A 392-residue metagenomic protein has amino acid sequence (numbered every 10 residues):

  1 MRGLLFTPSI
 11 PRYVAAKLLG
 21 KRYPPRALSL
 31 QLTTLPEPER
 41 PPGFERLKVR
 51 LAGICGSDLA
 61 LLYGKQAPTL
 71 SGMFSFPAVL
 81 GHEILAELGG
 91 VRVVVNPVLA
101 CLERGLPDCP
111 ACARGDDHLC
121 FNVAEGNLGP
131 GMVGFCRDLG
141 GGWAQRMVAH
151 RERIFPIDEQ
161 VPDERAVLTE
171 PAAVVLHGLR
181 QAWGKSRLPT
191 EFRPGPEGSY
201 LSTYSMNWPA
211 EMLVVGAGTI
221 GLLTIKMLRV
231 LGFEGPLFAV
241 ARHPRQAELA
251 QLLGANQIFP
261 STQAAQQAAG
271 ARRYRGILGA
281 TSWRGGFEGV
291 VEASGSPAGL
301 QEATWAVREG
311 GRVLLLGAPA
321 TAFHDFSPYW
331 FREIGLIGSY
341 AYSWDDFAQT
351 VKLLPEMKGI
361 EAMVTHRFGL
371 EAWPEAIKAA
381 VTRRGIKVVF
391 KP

Functional and structural regions predicted by a protein language model:
M1-L80, Q145: Short N-terminal strand-loop motif that marks the start of NAD(P)H/FAD-dependent oxidoreductase cofactor-binding domains
R12-A15, C55, P97-R153: Cysteine-cluster motifs in flexible loop/terminal segments that predominantly coordinate metals
P36-A52, A67-D116, D158-Q160: Glycine-rich beta-strand-centered segment in the early N-terminal region that forms part of a ligand/cofactor-binding
D158-A264: Mid-domain Rossmann-like dinucleotide-binding core that forms the NAD(H)/NADP(H) cofactor-binding site
Q251-L252, S294-E356, P392: Glycine-rich phosphate-binding loop and adjacent beta-alpha segment of Rossmann(oid) nucleotide-cofactor-binding
Q257-Q266, T365-A372: Short acidic-hydrophobic, aromatic-tinged amphipathic segments that line or gate anion-handling sites
A271-V290: A short acidic, Gly/Pro-enriched loop at the edge of an enzyme's catalytic core that lines a small-molecule cofactor
L278, Q301-T304, W344-P392: C-terminal hydrophobic helical "lid"/dimerization subdomain of Rossmann-like NAD(P)H-dependent oxidoreductases
